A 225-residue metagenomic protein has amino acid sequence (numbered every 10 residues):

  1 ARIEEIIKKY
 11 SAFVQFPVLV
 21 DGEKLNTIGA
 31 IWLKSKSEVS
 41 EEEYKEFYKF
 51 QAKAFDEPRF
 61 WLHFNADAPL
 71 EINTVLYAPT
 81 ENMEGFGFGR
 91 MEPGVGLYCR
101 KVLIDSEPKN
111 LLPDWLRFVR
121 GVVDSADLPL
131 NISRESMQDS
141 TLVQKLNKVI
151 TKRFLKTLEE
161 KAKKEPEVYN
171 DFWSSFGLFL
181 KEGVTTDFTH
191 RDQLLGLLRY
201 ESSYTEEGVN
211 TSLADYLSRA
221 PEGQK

Functional and structural regions predicted by a protein language model:
A1-K225: Conserved GHKL (Bergerat-fold) ATPase module
